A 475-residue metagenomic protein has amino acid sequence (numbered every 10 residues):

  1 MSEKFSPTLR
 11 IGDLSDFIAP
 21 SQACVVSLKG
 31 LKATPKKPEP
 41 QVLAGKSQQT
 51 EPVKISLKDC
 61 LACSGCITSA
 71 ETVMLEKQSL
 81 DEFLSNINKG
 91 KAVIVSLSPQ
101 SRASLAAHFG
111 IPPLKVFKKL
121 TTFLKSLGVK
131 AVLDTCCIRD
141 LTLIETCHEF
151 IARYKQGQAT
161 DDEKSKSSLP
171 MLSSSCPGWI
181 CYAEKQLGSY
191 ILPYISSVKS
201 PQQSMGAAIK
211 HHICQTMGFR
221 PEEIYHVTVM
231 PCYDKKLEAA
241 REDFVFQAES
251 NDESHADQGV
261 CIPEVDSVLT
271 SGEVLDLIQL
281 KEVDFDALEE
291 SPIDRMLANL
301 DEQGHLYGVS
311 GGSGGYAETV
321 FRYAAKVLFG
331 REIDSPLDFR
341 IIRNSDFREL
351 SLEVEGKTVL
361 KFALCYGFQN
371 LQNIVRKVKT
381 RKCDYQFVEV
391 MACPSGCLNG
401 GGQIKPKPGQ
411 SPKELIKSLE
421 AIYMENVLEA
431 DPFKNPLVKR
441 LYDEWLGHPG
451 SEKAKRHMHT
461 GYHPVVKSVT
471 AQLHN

Functional and structural regions predicted by a protein language model:
M1-N475: Iron-sulfur-associated redox domains of electron-transfer enzymes in respiratory and anaerobic energy metabolism
